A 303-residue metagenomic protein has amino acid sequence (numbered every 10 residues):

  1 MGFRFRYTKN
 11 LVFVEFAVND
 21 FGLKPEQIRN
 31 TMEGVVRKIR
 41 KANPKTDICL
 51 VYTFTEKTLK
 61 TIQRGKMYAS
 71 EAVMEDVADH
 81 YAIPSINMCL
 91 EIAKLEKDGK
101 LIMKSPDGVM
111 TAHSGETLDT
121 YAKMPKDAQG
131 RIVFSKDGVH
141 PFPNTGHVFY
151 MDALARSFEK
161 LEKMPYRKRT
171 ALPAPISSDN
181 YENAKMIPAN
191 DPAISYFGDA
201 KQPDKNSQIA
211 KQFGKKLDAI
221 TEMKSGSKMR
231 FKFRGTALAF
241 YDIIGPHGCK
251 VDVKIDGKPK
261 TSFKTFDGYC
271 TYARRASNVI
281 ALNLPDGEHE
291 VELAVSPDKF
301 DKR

Functional and structural regions predicted by a protein language model:
G2-R167, I220-G226, K232, G245-D252 (+3 more regions): Alpha-helical cap/lid subdomain in secreted, periplasmic, or secretory-pathway luminal O-acyl-processing enzymes
L161-K232, Y241: Glycan-recognition and processing domains
G235-A237, K302-R303: A broad structural signal for short, well-ordered beta-strand segments within beta-sheet-rich domains
A237-I243: Short edge beta-strand/loop segments characteristic of extracellular beta-sandwich folds
